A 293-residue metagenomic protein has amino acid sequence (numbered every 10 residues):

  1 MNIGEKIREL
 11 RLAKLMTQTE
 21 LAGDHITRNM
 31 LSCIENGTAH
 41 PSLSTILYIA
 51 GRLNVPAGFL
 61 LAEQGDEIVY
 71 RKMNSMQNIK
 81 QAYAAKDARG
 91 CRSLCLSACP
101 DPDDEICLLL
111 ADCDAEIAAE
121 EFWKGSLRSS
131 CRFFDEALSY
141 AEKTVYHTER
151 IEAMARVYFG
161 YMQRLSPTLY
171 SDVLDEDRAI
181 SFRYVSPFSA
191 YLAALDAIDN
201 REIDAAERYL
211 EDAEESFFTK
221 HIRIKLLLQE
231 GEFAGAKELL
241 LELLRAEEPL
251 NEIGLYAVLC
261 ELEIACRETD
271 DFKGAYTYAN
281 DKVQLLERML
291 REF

Functional and structural regions predicted by a protein language model:
M1-A13: A short, Lys/Arg-rich alpha-helix, primarily the initiator
E9, T19-E20, Y48: Alpha-helical residues within helix-turn-helix
K14-C33: Short alpha-helical DNA-recognition segment
N36: Short, conserved catalytic or interaction motifs in soluble domains
S44-F59: DNA major-groove recognition helix of helix-turn-helix/homeodomain DNA-binding modules
R71-Q81: Amphipathic helix-loop-helix modules that constitute alpha-helical solenoid scaffolds
I79-Y83, R89-F293: Extended amphipathic alpha-helical coiled-coil/heptad-repeat regions
